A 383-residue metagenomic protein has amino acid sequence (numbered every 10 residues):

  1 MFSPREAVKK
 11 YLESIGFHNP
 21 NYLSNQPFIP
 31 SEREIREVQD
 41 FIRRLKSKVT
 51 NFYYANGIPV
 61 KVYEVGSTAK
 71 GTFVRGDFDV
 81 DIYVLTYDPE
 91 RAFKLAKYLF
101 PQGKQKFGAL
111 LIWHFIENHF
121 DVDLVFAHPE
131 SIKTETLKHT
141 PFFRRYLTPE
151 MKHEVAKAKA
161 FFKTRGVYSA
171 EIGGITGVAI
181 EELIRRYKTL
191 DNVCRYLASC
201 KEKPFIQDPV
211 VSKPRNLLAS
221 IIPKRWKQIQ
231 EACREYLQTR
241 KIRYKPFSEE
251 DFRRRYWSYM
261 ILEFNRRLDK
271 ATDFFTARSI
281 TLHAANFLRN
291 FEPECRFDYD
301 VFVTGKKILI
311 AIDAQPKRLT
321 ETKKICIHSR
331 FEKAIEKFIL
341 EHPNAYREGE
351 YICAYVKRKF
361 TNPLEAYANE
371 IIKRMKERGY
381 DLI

Functional and structural regions predicted by a protein language model:
M1-R75, Y87-R91, A127-H139, E350-Y351 (+3 more regions): N-terminal regions immediately upstream of nucleotidyltransferase
V49-Y63, P101-G103, L288-F297: Short secondary-structure junctions
G66-V74, F100-Q105, A109-H114, S169-E171: Catalytic micro-motifs at enzyme active sites that drive phosphoryl/nucleotidyl and oxygen chemistry
D79-Y83: Acidic Asp/Glu-based divalent-cation binding sites
F93-T134, P293-I310: Conserved catalytic core of two-metal-ion nucleotidyltransferases
N118-A170, K188: Internal, well-ordered alpha/beta segment that forms a basic, Gly-enriched binding/recognition surface
E150-I325: Conserved nucleotidyltransferase catalytic core and NTase-mimicking acidic/glycine-rich helix/loop elements in nucleic
A311-I383: Extended, charged low-complexity segments that frequently continue into or abut oligomerization scaffolds
